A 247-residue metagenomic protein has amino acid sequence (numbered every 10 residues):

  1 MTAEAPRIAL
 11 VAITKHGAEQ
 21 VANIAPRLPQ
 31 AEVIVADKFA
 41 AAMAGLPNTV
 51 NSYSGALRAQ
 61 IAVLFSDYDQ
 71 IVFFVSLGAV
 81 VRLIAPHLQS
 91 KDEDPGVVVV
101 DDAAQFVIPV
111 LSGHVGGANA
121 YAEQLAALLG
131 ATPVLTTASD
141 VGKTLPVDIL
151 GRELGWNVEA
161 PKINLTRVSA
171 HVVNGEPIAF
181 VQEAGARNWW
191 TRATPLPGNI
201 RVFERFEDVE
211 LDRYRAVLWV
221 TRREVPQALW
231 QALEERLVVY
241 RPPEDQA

Functional and structural regions predicted by a protein language model:
T2-A3, P26: N-terminal targeting/anchoring "stem" of glycan-biosynthesis enzymes
E4-A9: Extreme N-terminal starter segment of soluble prokaryotic enzymes
V11-A41, L46, N51-A56, Q60 (+5 more regions): Conserved mixed alpha/beta catalytic, RNA-binding, or beta-rich assembly cores of soluble enzyme, regulatory
